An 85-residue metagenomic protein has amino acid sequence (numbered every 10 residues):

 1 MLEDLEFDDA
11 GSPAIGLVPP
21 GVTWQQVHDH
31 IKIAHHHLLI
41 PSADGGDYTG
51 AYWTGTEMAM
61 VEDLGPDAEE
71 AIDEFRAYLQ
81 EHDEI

Functional and structural regions predicted by a protein language model:
M1-K32: Negatively charged, low-complexity tracts enriched in Asp/Glu with abundant Ser/Thr
M1-L2, L17, I31, L39 (+2 more regions): N-terminal targeting leader peptides, primarily classical Sec-type signal peptides for secretion
F7-A10, A43-D44, E69, E84: Intrinsic disorder/low-complexity segments in short proteins, especially the signal peptide and propeptide regions
G11, D29, H35-H36, D44 (+1 more regions): Intrinsic-disorder/low-complexity loop/linker signature
A14-G16, A34, G50-A51, A68-A71 (+1 more regions): Small side chains
I15-P19, E57-D67: A short, exposed loop/beta-hairpin motif centered on an aromatic-Gly-Thr core
Q25-I31, P66-D83: A short, charged, amphipathic alpha-helix used as a generic interaction element across diverse proteins
I40-A59: Short aromatic-glycine-(Arg/Gly/Cys) micro-motifs in beta-strand/loop hairpins
